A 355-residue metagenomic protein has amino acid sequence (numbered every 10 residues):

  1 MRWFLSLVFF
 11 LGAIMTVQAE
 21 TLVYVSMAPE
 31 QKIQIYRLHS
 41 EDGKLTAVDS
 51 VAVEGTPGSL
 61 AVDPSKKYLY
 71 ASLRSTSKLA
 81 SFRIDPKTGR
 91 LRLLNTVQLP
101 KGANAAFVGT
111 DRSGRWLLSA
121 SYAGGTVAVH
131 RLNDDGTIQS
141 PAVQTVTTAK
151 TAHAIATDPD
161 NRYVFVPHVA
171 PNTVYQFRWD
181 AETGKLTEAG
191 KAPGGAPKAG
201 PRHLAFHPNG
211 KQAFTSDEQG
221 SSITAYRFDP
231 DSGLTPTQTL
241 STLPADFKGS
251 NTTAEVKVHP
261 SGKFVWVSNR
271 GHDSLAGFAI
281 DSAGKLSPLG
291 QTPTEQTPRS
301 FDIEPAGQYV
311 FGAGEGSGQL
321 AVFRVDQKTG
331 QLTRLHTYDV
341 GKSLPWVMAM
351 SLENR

Functional and structural regions predicted by a protein language model:
L5-I14: Bacterial N-terminal signal peptides
A19-S40, K44: An edge-strand/N-cap motif at the start of beta-rich repeat modules
V25-P29, D63, A71-S75, S119-A123 (+6 more regions): Conserved beta-strand positions in repeat-built beta-propeller and related beta-rich domains
K32-I33, S77-L79, G125-V127, N172-V174 (+3 more regions): Structural signal for beta-propeller blades
R37-G43, F82-R90, H130-I138, F177-K185 (+3 more regions): Short loop/turn segments immediately following beta-strands, especially the blade-tip and inter-blade linker loops
T46-A52, R92-Q98, P141-V146, E188-G194 (+3 more regions): A short beta-strand motif characteristic of beta-propeller blades
E54-S65, L99-W116, V146-Y163, G194-Q212 (+3 more regions): Beta-rich, blade/repeat-based domains predominating in secreted/periplasmic proteins but also intracellular
V164-G220: Loop-centered beta-sheet repeat module
